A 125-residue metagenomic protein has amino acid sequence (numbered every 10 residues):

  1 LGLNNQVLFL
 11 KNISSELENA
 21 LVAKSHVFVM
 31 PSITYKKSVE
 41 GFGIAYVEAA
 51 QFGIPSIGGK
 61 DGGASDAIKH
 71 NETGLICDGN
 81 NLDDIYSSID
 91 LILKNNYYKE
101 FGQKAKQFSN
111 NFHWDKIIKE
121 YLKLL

Functional and structural regions predicted by a protein language model:
L1-L17: Nucleotide-activated donor-binding/catalytic signature segment of Leloir-type glycosyltransferases, i.e., the conserved
S14-S25, Q51, K69: Short acidic alpha-helix that forms the nucleotide-activated donor recognition element in Leloir-type transferases
A23-S38, I54: Acidic donor-binding loop of glycosyltransferase active sites
I33-G43, V47, S65-D66: Nucleotide-sugar-dependent
Y46, Q51, P55-G58, I68: Short hydrophobic beta-strand element within catalytic cores of glycosyltransferases and related nucleotide-activated
G58-N71, L75-I76: Short acidic/histidine- and often glycine-rich active-site loop of Leloir-type glycosyltransferases that engages
H70-N71, L75-L82, L91-N96: Conserved acidic donor-binding segment of nucleotide-sugar-dependent glycosyltransferases
Y97-L125: A charged, aromatic-enriched C-terminal amphipathic alpha-helix characteristic of glycosyltransferases across folds
